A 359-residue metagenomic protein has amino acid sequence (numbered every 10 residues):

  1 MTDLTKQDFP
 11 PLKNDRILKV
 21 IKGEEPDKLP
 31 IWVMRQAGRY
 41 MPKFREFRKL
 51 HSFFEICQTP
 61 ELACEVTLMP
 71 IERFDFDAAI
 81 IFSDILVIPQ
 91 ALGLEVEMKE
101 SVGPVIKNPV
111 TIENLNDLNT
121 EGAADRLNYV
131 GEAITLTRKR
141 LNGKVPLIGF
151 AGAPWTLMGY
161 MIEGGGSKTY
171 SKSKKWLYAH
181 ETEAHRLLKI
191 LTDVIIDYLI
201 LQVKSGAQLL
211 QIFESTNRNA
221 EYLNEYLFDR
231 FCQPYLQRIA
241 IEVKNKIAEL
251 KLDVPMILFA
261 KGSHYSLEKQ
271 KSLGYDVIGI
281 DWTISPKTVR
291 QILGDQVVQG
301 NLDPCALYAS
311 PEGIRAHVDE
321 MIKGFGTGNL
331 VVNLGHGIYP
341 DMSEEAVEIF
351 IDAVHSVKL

Functional and structural regions predicted by a protein language model:
T2-E100, L136, R315, E344-L359: N-terminal basic, low-complexity leaders that serve as flexible interaction/assembly modules and, when applicable, as
P11, P60-E61, A124-L127, H185: Generic detection of long, well-ordered alpha-helical segments
K13-I17, K43, S52, N114 (+3 more regions): Exposed alpha-helical structural elements
F44, L94-P109, Y160-S171: Short, flexible, mixed-charge acidic loops at enzyme active sites
K49-S52, I112-G122, L177-A184: Short glycine/proline- and acidic residue-enriched helix-loop micro-motifs that form flexible lids or anion-recognition
I85-I88, G103-P104, I112-E113, P154-T156: A short acidic, glycine/proline-enriched capping/turn motif at secondary-structure boundaries, especially helix N-cap
S101-K139: A gly/proline- and charged-residue-enriched helix-loop-helix capping module
R126-L359: Active-site loop segments of alpha/beta catalytic cores
